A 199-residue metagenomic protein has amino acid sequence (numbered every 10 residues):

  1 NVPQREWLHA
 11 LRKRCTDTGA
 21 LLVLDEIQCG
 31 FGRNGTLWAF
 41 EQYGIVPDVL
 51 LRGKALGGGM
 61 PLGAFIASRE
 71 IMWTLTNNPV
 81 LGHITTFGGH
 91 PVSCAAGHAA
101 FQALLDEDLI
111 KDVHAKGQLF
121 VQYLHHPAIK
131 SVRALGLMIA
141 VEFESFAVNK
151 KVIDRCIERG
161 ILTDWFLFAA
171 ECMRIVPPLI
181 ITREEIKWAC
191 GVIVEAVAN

Functional and structural regions predicted by a protein language model:
N1-N199: Conserved N-terminal phosphate-binding loop of PLP-dependent enzymes in the Aspartate aminotransferase
